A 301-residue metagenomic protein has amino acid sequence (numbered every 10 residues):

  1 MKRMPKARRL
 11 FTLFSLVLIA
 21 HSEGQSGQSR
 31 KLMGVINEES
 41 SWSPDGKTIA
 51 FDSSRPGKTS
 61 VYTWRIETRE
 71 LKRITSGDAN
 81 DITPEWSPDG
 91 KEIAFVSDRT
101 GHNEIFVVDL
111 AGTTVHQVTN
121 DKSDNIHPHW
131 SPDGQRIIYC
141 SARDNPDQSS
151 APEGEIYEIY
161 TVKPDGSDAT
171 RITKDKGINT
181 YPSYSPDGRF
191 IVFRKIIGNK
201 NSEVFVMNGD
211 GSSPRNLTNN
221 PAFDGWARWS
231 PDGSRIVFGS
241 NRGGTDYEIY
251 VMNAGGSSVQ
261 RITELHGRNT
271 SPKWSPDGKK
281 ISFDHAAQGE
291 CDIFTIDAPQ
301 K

Functional and structural regions predicted by a protein language model:
M1-K2, A254: Helix-centric, low-specificity signal for extended rod-like, repetitive segments
K2-F11: Bacterial N-terminal signal peptides that target proteins for export
F11-I19: Bacterial N-terminal signal peptides
E23-K301: Sequence signature of WD/YWTD-type beta-propeller architectures
